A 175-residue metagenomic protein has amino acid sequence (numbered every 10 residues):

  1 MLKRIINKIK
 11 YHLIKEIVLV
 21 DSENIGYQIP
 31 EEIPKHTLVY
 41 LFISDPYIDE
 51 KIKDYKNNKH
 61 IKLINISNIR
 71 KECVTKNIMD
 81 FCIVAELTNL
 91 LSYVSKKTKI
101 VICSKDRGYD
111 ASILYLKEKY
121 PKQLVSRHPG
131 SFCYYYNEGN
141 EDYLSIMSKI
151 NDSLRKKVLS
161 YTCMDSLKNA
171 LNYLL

Functional and structural regions predicted by a protein language model:
M1-N7, C82: Charged, flexible boundary elements
I5-H12, P30-E31: Short boundary motifs at domain starts and secondary-structure transition points
K10-K15, C73: N-terminal start-of-chain detector that recognizes signal peptides and the immediate post-cleavage beginning
L13-K15, H36-L38, S95-K99: A general structural motif
E16-S22, L38-P46, I102: Short, hydrophobic beta-strand segments that form beta-sheet elements in well-ordered domains
S22-P30: Short acidic, Gly/Ser-rich segments with clustered Asp/Glu that frequently serve as metal-coordination loops in enzyme
I29-E32, I52-K53: Short, glycine/acidic-enriched capping/hinge loops at junctions between secondary-structure elements
D45-Y173: Nuclease catalytic cores that cleave nucleic-acid phosphodiester bonds, predominantly acidic two-metal-ion
